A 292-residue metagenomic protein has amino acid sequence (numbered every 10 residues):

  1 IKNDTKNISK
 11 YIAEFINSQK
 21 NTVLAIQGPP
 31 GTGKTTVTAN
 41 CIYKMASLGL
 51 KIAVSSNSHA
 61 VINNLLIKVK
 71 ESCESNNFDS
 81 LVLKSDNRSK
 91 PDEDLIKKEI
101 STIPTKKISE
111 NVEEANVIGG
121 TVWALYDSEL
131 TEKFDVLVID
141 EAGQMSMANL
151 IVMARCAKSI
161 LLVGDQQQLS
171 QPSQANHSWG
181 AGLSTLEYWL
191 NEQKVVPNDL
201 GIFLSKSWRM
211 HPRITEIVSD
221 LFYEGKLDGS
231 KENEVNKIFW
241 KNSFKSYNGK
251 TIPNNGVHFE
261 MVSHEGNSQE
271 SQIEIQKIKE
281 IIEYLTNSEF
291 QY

Functional and structural regions predicted by a protein language model:
I1-T121, L227-F290: ASCE P-loop NTPase motor cores of helicases and related translocases
L48-G49, N57-A60, S109, W123-I139 (+1 more regions): Conserved helicase motor core of SF1/SF2 NTP-dependent helicases
